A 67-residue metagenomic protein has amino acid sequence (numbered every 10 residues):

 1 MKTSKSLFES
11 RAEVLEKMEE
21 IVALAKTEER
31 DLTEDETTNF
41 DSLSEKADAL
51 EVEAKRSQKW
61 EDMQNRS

Functional and structural regions predicted by a protein language model:
M1-S67: Intrinsically disordered, low-complexity terminal tails
